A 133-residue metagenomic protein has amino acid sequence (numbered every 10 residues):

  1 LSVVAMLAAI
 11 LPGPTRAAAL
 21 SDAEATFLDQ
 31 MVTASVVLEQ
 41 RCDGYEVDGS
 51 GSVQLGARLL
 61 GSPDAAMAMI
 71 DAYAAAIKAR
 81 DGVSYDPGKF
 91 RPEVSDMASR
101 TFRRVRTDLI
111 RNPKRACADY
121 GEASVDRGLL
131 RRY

Functional and structural regions predicted by a protein language model:
S2-I10: Bacterial N-terminal signal peptides
L11, S35-V36, I110-R111: Processing junctions and N-termini across compartments
G13-A19: Sec/Tat signal peptide C-region and signal peptidase I cleavage site
A19-D29: Short, solvent-exposed segments of well-ordered alpha helices
D29-G51: N-terminal targeting signals for Sec/Tat export/insertion, comprising classic cleavable signal peptides
Q54-Y133: Compact alpha-helical subdomains of small soluble proteins
